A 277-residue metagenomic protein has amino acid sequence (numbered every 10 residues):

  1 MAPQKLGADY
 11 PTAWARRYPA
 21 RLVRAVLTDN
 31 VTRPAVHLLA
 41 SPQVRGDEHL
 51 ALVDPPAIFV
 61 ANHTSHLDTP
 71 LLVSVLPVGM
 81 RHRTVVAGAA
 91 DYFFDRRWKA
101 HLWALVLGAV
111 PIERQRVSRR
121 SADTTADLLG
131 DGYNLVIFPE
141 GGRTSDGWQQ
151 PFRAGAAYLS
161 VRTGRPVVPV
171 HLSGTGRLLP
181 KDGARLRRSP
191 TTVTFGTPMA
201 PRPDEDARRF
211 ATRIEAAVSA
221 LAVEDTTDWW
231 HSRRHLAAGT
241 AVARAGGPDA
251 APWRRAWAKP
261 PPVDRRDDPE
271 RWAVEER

Functional and structural regions predicted by a protein language model:
M1-P19, V23, R119-R277: Non-catalytic C-terminal accessory region of glycerolipid acyltransferases and related lyso-lipid remodeling enzymes
Y10, L52-Q115: Catalytic core of membrane glycerolipid acyltransferases/transacylases, capturing the structured, soluble-facing
R21-A40, A104: Short hydrophobic helices that act as membrane-entry/anchoring signals
T32-H63: Helix-to-loop junction immediately C-terminal to a conserved catalytic motif
T32-R33, L105-I112, P139-G142: Short, basic, glycine/proline-bearing loop/turn elements
A40, R114-S118, Q149: A conditional alpha-helix N-cap/helix-loop micro-motif detector
V44-D47, R96, R119-A122: Structural motif corresponding to alpha-helix initiation and N-cap regions
V44-R45, V110-E113, P201: Short acidic-hydrophobic, aromatic-tinged amphipathic segments that line or gate anion-handling sites
